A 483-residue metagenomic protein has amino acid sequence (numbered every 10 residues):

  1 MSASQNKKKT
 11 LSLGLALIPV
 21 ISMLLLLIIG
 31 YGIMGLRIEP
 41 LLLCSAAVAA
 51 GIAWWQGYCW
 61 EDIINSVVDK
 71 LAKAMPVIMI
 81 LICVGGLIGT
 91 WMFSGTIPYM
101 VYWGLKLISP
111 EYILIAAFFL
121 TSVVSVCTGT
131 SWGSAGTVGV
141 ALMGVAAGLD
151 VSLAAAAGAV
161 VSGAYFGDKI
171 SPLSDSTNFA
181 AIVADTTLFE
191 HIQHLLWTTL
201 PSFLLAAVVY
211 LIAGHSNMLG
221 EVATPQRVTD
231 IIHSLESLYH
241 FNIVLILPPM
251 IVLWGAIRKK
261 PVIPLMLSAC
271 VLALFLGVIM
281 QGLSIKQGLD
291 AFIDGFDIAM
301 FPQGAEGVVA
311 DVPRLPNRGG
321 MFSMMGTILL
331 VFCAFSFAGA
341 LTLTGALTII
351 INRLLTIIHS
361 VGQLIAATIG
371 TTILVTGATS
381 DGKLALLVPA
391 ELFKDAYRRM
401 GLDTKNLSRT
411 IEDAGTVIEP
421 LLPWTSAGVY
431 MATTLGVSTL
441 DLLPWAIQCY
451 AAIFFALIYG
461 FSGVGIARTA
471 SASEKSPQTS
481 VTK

Functional and structural regions predicted by a protein language model:
S2-K9, M75, M92-W103, F119-V123 (+3 more regions): Short juxtamembrane and helix-loop transition motifs at transmembrane-helix boundaries in membrane proteins
A3-G86, F93-Y112, E236, M250-C333 (+1 more regions): Hydrophobic transmembrane alpha-helices of multi-pass solute/ion transporters
L11, L17, V183-T199, F203 (+2 more regions): C-terminal transmembrane helix pair
L15-Y31, S45-W54, L81-G89, A117-S125 (+7 more regions): Hydrophobic core segments of alpha-helical transmembrane domains in multi-pass membrane transport and ion-translocation
G57-A147, A305-K394: Membrane-embedded alpha-helical segments and adjacent helix-loop junctions characteristic of multi-pass solute
G136-A141, V160, L265-A273: Central hydrophobic cores of alpha-helical transmembrane segments in multi-pass integral membrane proteins
A159-V160, Y165-L173, T199-E221, Y459 (+1 more regions): Transmembrane-helix bundle segments that line or gate the permeation/cavity pathway in multi-pass membrane proteins
F179-F189, A213-M250, L272, L276 (+3 more regions): Transmembrane alpha-helical segments and their short flanking loops that form helix-hairpins/helix-helix interfaces
